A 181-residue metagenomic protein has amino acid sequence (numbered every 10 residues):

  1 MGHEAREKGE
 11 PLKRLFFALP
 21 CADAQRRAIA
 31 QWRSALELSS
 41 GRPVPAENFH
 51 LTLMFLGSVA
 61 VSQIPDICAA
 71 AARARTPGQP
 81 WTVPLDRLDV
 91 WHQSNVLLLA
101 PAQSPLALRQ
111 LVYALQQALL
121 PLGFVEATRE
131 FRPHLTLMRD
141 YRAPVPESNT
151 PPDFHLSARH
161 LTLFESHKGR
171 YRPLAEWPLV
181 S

Functional and structural regions predicted by a protein language model:
E4-S181: Histidine-dependent nucleotide/RNA phosphoesterase domain, centered on the 2H-phosphoesterase fold with its duplicated
